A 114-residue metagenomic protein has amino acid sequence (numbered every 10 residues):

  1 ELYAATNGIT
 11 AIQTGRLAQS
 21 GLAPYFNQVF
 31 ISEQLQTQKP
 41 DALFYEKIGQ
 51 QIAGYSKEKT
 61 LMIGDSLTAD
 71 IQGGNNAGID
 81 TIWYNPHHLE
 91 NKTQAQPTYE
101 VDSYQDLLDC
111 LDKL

Functional and structural regions predicted by a protein language model:
Y3-L114: Asp-based, Mg2+/Mn2+-dependent phosphohydrolase catalytic module
